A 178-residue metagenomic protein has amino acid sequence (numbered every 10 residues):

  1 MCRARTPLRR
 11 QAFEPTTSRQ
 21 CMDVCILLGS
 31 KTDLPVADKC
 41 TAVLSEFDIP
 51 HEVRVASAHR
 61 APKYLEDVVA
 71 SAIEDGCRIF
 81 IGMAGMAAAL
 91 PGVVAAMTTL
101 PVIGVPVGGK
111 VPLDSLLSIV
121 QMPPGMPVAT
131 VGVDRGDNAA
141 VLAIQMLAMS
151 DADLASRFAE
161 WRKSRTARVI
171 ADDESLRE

Functional and structural regions predicted by a protein language model:
D23-R60: Glycine-rich phosphate/diphosphate-binding loop of Rossmann-like nucleotide-binding domains
T32-D33, L113-E178: C-terminal binding/interaction regions
D33-A37, P62-K63, A87-V93, P112-L113 (+1 more regions): Short glycine/serine/threonine-rich phosphate/pyrophosphate-binding segments that cradle anionic phosphate groups
T41, L65-V69, A96, P112-G125: Active-site-proximal loop->helix
V53-I73: N-terminal beta-loop-helix "entrance" segment that forms/cooperates in small-molecule cofactor or anionic ligand
D67-P106: Glycine-rich phosphate-binding loop
